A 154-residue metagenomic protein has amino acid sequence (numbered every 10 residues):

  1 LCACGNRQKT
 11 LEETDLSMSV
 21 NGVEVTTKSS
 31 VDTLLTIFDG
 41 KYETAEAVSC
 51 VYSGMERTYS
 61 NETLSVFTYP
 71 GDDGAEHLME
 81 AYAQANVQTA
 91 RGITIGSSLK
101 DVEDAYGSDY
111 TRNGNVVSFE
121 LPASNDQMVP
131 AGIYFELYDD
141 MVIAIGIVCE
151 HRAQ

Functional and structural regions predicted by a protein language model:
C2-A3: C-terminal motif of bacterial Sec signal peptides marking the signal peptidase cleavage site
N6-E12, G71-D73, R152: Ligand-recognition elements built from short beta-strands and adjacent flexible loops
N6-E46: N-terminal, intrinsically disordered, polar/charged segments of Gram-positive cell-envelope systems that serve as
T14-D15, L64, H77: N-terminal trafficking/processing presequences and adjacent post-cleavage segments of proteins routed to secretion
M18-V25, N86-I93, G132: Second-shell loop/turn segments in exported
K28, A90-A105: Secreted/surface-exposed cysteine- and glycine-rich disulfide frameworks
D32-D72, L99-M141, I147-Q154: A cross-family detector of function-defining hotspots
